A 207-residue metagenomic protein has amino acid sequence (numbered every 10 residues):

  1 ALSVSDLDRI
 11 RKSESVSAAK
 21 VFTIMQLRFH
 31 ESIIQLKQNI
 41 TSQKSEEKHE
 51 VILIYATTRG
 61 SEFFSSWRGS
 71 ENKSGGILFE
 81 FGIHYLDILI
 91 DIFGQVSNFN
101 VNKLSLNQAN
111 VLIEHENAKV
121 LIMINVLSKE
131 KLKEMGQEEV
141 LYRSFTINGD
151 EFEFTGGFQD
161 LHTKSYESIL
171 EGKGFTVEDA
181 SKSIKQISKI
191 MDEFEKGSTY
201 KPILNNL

Functional and structural regions predicted by a protein language model:
A1-M25: Beta-strand-loop-alpha-helix segment that lines the small-molecule cofactor/substrate pocket of alpha/beta enzymes
R9, E31, Q35-N39, I88 (+3 more regions): Alpha-helical elements of Rossmann-like donor-binding domains used by nucleotide-donor carbohydrate transfer enzymes
A19, L27-Q95: Predominantly a Rossmann-like dinucleotide-binding segment in NAD(P)-dependent oxidoreductases
M25-R28, K103: Structured beta->alpha junctions
I54, V96-S105: Conserved S-adenosyl-L-methionine
D91-F99, I122-S128: Short Pro/Gly-enriched beta-strand edge/turn motifs at strand-loop
Q108-H162: C-terminal substrate-binding/catalytic lobe of Rossmann-fold NAD(P)-dependent oxidoreductases
E167-L207: C-terminal helix-rich "cap/oligomerization" subdomain common to oxidoreductases
